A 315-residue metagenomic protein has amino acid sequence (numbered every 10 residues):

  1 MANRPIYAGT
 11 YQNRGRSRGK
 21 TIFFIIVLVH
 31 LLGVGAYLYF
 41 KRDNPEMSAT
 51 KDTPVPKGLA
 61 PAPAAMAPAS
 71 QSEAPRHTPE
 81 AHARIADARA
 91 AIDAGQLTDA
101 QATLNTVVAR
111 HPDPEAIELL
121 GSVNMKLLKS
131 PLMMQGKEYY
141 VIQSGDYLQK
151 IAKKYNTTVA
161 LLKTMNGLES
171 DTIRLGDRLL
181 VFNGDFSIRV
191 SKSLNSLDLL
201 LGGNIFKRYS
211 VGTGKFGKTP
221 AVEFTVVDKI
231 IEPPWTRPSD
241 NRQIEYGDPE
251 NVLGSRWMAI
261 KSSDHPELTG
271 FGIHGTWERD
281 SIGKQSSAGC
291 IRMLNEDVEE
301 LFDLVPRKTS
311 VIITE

Functional and structural regions predicted by a protein language model:
M1-R18: N-terminal Lys/Arg-rich, disordered targeting/topogenic segments
P5, D240-E315: Exported/periplasmic cell-wall-interacting domains
F23-G35: Hydrophobic membrane-insertion alpha-helices, especially the h-region of bacterial N-terminal signal peptides
N44-R76: Juxtamembrane proline-rich low-complexity "stalk" or linker regions positioned immediately after a signal peptide
Q71-T98, L127-Y155: Primarily a LysM-type cell-wall glycan-binding module
L97, T103-L104: Inward-facing hydrophobic residues that define packing positions of alpha-helical scaffold repeats
T106-Q135, V159-S191, T314: Extracellular LysM carbohydrate-binding repeats and other cell-envelope/extracellular binding modules
N183-W277: Gly/Pro-biased beta-strand-loop elements
